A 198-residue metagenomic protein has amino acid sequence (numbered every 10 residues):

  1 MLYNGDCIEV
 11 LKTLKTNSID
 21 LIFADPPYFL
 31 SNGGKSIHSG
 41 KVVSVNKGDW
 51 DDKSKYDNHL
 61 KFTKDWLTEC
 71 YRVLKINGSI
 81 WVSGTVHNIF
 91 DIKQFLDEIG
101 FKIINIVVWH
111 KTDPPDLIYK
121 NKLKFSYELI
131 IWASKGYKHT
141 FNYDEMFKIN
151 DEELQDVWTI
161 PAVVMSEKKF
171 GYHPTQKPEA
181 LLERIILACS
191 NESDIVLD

Functional and structural regions predicted by a protein language model:
M1-L197: Core catalytic lobe of class I
